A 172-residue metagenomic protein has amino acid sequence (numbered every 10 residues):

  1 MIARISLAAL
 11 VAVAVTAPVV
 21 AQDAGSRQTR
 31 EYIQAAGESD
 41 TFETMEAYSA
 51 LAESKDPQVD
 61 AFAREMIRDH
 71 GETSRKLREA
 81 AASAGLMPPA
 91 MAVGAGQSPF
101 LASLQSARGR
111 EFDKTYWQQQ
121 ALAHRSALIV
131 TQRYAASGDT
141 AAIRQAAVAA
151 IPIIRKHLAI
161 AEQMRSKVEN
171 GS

Functional and structural regions predicted by a protein language model:
I2-A8, A12-S172: His/Met- and acidic-residue-enriched segments that coordinate or traffic transition-metal cofactors and support
